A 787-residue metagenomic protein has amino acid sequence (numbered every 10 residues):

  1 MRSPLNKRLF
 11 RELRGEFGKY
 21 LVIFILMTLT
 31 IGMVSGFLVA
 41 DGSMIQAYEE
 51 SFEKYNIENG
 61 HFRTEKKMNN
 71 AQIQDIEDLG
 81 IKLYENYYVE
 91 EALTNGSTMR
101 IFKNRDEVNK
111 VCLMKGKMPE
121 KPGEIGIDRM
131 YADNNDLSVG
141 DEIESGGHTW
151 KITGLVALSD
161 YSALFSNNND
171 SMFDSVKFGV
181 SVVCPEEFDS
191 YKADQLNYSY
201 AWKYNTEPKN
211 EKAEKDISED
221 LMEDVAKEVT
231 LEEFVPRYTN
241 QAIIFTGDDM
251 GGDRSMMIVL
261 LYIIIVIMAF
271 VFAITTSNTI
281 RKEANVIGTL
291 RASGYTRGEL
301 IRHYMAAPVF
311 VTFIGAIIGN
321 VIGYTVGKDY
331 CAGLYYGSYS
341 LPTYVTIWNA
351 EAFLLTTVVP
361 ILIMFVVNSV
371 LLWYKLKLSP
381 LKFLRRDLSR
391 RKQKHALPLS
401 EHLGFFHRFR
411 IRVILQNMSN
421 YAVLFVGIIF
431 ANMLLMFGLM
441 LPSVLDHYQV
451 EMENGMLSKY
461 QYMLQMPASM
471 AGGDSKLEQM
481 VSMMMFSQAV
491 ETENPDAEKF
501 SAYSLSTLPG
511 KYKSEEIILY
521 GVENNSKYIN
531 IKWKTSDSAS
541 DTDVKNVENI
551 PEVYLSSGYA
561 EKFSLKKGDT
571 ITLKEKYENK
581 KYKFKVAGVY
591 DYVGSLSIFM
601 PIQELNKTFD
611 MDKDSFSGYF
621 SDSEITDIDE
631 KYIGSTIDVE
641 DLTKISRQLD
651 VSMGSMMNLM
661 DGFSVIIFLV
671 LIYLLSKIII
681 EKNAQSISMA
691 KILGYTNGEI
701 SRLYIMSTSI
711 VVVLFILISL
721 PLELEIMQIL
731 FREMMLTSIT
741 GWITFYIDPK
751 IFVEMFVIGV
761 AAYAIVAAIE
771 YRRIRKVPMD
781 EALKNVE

Functional and structural regions predicted by a protein language model:
M1-K7, K392-R408: Short, membrane-interfacial amphipathic segments enriched in basic
R2-A269, N278, A332, G337 (+6 more regions): Membrane transport/envelope proteins' first extracytoplasmic loop
S3, L378-K394, R772-E787: Short cytosolic juxtamembrane segments of multi-pass membrane proteins
G15-M44, D249-G288, A306-G323, L354-V366 (+5 more regions): Hydrophobic alpha-helical transmembrane segments of multi-pass inner-membrane transport and secretion
S138, T296-R297, S379, K566 (+2 more regions): Short coil/turn motifs that cap or connect alpha-helices
I317-L355, L714-E781: Short helix-loop junctions at transmembrane helix boundaries
F405-S557, D569: Juxtamembrane segments of multi-pass membrane proteins
